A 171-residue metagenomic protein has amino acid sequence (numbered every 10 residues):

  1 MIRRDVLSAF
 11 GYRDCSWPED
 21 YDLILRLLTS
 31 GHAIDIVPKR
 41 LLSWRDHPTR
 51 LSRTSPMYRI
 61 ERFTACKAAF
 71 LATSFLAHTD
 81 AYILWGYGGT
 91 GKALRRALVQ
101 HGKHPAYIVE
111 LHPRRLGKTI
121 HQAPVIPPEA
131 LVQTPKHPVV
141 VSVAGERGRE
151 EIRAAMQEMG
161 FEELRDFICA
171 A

Functional and structural regions predicted by a protein language model:
M1-T54: Conserved nucleotide-sugar donor-binding catalytic segment
L7, L41-L42, T49-R50, Y87-G91 (+2 more regions): Short, solvent-exposed loop/turn segments at secondary-structure junctions
D35, A81-W85, P138-V140: Conserved beta-strand elements of the Class I
K39-R40, W44-H47, R53-H78: Catalytic core of nucleotide-sugar-dependent glycosyltransferases
T54-T64, K92-K103: Non-catalytic, C-terminal membrane-associated alpha-helical segments of glycosyltransferases
T79-L98: Glycine-rich adenosine-cofactor-binding loop
H104-H112: Short internal beta-strands
P113-A171: Phosphate-bearing ligand-interacting subdomains that bind or position ATP/ADP/UDP/GDP/NAD(P) or nucleotide-linked
